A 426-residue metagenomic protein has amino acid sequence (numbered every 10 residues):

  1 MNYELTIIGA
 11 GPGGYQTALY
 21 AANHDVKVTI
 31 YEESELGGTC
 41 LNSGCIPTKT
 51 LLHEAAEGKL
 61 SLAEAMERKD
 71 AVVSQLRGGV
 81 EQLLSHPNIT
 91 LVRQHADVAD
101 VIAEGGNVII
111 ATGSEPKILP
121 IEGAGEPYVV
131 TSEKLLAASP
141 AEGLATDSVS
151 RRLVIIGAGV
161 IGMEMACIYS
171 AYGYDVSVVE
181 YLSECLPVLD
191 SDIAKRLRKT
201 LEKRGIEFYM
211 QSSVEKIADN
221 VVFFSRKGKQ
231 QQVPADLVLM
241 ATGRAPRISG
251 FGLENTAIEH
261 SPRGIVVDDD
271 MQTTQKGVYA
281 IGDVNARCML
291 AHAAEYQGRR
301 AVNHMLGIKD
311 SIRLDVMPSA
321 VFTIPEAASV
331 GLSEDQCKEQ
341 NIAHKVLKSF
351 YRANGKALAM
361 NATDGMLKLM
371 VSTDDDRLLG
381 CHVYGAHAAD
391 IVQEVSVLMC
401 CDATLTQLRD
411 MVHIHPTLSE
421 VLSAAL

Functional and structural regions predicted by a protein language model:
M1-G11, S150-G159: Beta1/beta-strand and adjacent pyrophosphate-binding region of the FAD-binding site in flavoprotein oxidoreductases
N2-Y3, V101-N107, G228-L237, T274: Core beta-strand elements of the Rossmann-like FAD/NAD(P) dinucleotide-binding domain in flavoenzyme oxidoreductases
Y3, C40-I102, V188-S212, N220 (+2 more regions): N-terminal Rossmann-like dinucleotide/flavin-binding domain of flavoprotein oxidoreductases that bind FAD/FMN
I8-G13, T17-S34, T39, I46 (+3 more regions): Flexible, glycine-rich terminal cap/loop adjacent to redox cofactors in electron-transfer oxidoreductases
G11-Y15, E35-L36, C40, S114-P116 (+4 more regions): Residue-level detector of alpha-helix initiation sites
C45, T112-V179, E207-F208, E254-T274: Glycine-rich dinucleotide-binding loop and its adjacent helix/turn
A71-R77, E81, S150-V154, V160-A218 (+3 more regions): Rossmann-like dinucleotide-binding cores of NAD(P)H-dependent redox enzymes
E126-D147, Q232-H304: FAD-site-proximal beta/loop scaffold in flavoenzymes
